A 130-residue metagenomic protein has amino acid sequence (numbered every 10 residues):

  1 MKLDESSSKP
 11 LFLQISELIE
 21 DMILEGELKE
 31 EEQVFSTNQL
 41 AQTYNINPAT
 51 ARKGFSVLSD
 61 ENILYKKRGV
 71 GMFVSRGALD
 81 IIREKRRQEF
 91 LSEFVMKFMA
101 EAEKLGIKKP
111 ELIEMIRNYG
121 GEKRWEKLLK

Functional and structural regions predicted by a protein language model:
M1-V34, N38-Q39, E89, E93-K130: Extreme N-terminal segment that seeds HTH/winged-HTH DNA-binding domains in transcriptional regulators
K9, G26-E27, Q42-N45, G69-M72 (+1 more regions): Short hydrophobic/aromatic-rich motifs at helix boundaries and adjacent loops
F12, S36, M72-Q88: Short, cationic-aromatic polyanion-contact patches
L13, P48-A51, R68, M99: Hydrophobic alpha-helical segments
E27-L28, E32, D60-G69, F73-R76: Beta-hairpin "wing" of winged helix-turn-helix
Q33-Y65: N-terminal helix-turn-helix
K53-G54, K67-G69, Q88, P110: Hydrophobic alpha-helical segments, especially transmembrane helices and their immediate juxtamembrane helical caps
